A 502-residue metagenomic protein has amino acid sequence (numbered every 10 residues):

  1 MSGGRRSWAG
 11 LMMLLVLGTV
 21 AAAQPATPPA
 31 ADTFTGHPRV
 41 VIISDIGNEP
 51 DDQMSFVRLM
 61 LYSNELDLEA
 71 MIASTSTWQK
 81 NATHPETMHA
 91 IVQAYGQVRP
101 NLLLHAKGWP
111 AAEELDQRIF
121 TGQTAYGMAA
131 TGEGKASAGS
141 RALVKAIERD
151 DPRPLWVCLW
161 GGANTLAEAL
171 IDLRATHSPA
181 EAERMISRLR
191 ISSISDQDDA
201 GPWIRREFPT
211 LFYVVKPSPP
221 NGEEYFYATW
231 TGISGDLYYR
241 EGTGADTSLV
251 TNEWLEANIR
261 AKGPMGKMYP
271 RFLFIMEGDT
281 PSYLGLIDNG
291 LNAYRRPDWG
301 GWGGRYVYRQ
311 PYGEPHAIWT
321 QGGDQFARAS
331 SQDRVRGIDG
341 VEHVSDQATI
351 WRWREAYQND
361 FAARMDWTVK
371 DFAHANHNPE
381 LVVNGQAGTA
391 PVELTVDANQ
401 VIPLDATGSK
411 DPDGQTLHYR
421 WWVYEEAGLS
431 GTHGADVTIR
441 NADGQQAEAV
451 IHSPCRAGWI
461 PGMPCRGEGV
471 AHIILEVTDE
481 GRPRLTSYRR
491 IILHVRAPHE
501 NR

Functional and structural regions predicted by a protein language model:
M1-R5: N-terminal secretory signal peptides that target proteins for export/translocation
A9-V20: Bacterial N-terminal signal peptides
Q24-P403, T407-D436, M463, E468: N-terminal acidic, glycine/proline-rich low-complexity segments
V423-I460: Surface-exposed, flexible coil segments in extracellular/virion-facing regions
A471-I473: Hydrophobic beta-strand segments within extracellular beta-sandwich modules
V477-R484: Short, solvent-exposed loop/turn segments at the edges of extracellular beta-sandwich modules
R484-I491: Extracellular and select intracellular beta-sandwich modules with Ser/Thr-enriched, small-residue motifs on
H494-N501: Extracellular interdomain linker/stem segments of modular secreted and single-pass surface proteins
